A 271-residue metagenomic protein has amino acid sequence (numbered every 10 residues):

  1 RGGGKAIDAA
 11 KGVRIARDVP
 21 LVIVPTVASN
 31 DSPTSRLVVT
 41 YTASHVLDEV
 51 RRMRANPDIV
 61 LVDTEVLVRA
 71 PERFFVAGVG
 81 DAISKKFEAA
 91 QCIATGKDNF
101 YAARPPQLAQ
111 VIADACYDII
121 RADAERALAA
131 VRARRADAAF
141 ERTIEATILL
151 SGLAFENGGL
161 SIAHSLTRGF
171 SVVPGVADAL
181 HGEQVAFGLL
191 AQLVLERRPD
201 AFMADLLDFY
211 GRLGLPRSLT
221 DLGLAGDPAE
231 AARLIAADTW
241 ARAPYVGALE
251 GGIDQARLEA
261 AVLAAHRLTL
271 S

Functional and structural regions predicted by a protein language model:
R1-L21, R126-A138: N-terminal small/polar loop signature for handling phosphorylated ligands or for N-terminal nucleophile
G12-L108: A glycine/threonine-rich phosphate-anchoring loop and its flanking beta-alpha core in nucleotide/phosphate-binding
P71, A89-K97, N157-G158, L195-F202 (+1 more regions): Short helix-capping/linker segments at secondary-structure and domain boundaries
K86, A90-A94, A127, L213 (+1 more regions): A short secondary-structure junction motif
F100-R212: Active-site segments that bind and position negatively charged phosphate/pyrophosphate groups
R198-S271: C-terminal charged capping/lid subdomain of soluble metabolic enzymes
